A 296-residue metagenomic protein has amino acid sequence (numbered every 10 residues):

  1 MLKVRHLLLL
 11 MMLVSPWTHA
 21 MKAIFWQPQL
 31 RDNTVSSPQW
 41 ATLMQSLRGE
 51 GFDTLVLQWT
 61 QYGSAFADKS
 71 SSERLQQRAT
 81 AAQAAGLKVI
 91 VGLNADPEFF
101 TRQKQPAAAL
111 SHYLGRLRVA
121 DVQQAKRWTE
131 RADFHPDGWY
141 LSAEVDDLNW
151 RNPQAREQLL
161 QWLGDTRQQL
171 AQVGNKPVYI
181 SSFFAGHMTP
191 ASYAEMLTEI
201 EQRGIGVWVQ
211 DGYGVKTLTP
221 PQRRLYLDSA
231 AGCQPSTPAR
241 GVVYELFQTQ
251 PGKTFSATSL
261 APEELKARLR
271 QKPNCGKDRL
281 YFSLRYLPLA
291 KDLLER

Functional and structural regions predicted by a protein language model:
H19-D53, Q58, F247, R285-Y286: Boundary/entry segment of secreted carbohydrate-active catalytic domains
N33-L47, A120-W128, P190-T198, L260-Q271: Short, acidic/polar
S37-G63, E199-W208, Q271-R279: Catalytic domains of carbohydrate-active enzymes, especially glycoside hydrolases
W40-G49, V56-F99, A155-K176, R223-R224 (+1 more regions): Aromatic-lined substrate-binding rim segments of carbohydrate-active enzymes
I90-F100, Y140-E144, T166-Y193, W208-G212 (+1 more regions): Aromatic-lined carbohydrate-recognition surfaces of secreted/lumenal glycan-active proteins
I90-R127: Active-site-adjacent "subsite" loops/lids of carbohydrate-active enzymes
Q123-Q154: Active-site groove signature of glycoside hydrolases
V209-P220, D228-R296: Substrate-binding cleft of secreted/luminal carbohydrate-active enzymes
